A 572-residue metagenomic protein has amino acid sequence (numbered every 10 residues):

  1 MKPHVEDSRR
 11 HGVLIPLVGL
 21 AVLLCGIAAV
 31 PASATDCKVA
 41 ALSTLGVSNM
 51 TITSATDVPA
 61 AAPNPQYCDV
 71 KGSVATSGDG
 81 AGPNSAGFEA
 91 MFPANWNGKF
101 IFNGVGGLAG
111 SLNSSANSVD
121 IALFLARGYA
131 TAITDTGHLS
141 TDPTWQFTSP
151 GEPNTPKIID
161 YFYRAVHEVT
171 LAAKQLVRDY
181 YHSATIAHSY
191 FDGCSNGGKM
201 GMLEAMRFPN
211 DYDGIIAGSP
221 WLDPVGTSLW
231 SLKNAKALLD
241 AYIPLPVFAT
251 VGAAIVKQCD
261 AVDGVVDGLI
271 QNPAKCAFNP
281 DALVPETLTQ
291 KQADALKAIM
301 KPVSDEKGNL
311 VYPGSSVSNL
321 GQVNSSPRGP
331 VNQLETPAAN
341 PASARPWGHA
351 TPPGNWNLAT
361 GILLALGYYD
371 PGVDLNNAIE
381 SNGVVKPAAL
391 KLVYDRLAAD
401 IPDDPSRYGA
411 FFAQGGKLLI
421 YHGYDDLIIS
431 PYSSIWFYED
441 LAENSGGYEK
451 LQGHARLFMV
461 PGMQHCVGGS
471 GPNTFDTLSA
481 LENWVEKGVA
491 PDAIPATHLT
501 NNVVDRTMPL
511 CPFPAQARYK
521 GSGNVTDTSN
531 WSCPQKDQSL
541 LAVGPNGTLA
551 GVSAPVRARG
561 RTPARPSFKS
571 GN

Functional and structural regions predicted by a protein language model:
M1-G12: N-terminal secretory signal peptides that target proteins for export/translocation
P16-A28: Bacterial N-terminal signal peptides
A32-K99, S111-V119, V265, L269-I270 (+3 more regions): Catalytic-loop region of hydrolases
T76-K157, F162-H167, S195, M206 (+3 more regions): N-terminal cap/lid subdomain of alpha/beta-hydrolase-fold enzymes
G106-I186, L229, G372-L375, I379-D400 (+1 more regions): Cap/lid segment of the alpha/beta-hydrolase catalytic domain
A184-S195: Alpha/beta-hydrolase fold nucleophile elbow
L203-A205, N210-S304, M459, N473: A catalytic-pocket lid/entrance helix-loop region that shapes and gates access to the active site across common
I420-H422: Short beta-strand/loop motif that positions the catalytic acidic residue of the alpha/beta-hydrolase fold
